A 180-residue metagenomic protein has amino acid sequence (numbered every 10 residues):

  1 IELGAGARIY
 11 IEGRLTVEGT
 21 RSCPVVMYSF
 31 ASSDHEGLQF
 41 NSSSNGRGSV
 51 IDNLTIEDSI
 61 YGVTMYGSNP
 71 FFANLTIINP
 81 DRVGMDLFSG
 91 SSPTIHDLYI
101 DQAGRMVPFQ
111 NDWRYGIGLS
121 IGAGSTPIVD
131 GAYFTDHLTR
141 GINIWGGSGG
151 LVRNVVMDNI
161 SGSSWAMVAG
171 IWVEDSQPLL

Functional and structural regions predicted by a protein language model:
I1-L180: Beta-strand/loop edge motif enriched in small/polar residues
